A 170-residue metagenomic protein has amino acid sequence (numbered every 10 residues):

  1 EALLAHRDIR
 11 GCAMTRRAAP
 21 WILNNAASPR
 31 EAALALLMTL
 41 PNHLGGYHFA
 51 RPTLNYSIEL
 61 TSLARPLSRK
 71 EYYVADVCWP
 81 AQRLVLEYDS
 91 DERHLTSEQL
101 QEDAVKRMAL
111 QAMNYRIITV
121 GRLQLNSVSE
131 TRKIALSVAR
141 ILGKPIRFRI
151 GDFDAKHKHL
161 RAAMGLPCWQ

Functional and structural regions predicted by a protein language model:
A2-Q170: Surface segments flanking catalytic/ligand-binding clefts of nucleic-acid enzymes
